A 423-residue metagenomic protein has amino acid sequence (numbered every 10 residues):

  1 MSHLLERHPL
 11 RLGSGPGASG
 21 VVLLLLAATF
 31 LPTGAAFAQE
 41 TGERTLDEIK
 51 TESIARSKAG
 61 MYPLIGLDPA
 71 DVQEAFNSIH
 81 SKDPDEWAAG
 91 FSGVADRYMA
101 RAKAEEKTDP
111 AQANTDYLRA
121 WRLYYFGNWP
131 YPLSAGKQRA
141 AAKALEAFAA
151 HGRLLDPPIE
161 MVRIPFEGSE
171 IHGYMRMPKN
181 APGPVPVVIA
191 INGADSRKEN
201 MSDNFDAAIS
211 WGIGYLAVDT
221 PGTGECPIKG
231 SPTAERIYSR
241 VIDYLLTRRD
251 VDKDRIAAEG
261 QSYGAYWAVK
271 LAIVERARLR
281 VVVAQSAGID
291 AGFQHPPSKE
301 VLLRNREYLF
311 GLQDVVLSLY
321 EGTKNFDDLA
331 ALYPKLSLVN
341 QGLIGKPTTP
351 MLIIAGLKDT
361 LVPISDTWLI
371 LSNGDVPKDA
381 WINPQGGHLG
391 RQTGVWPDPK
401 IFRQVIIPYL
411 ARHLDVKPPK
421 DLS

Functional and structural regions predicted by a protein language model:
F91, A95, L133, R139-N180: N-terminal cap/lid segment of alpha/beta-hydrolase-fold proteins
K229-D250: Alpha/beta-hydrolase active-site loop
I273-L332, T349: Hydrolase active-site cap/lid region
P347, I353-A355, D359: Short beta-strand/loop motif that positions the catalytic acidic residue of the alpha/beta-hydrolase fold
T349, P363-S372: Short alpha-helix in the alpha/beta-hydrolase fold that links the catalytic acid
G374-G390: Catalytic histidine neighborhood in serine/cysteine hydrolases with alpha/beta-hydrolase-type architecture
G386-K400: Catalytic histidine-centered segment of alpha/beta-hydrolase-like enzymes
W396-S423: Catalytic active-site module of serine/aspartate enzymes centered on a nucleophile-bearing elbow/loop
